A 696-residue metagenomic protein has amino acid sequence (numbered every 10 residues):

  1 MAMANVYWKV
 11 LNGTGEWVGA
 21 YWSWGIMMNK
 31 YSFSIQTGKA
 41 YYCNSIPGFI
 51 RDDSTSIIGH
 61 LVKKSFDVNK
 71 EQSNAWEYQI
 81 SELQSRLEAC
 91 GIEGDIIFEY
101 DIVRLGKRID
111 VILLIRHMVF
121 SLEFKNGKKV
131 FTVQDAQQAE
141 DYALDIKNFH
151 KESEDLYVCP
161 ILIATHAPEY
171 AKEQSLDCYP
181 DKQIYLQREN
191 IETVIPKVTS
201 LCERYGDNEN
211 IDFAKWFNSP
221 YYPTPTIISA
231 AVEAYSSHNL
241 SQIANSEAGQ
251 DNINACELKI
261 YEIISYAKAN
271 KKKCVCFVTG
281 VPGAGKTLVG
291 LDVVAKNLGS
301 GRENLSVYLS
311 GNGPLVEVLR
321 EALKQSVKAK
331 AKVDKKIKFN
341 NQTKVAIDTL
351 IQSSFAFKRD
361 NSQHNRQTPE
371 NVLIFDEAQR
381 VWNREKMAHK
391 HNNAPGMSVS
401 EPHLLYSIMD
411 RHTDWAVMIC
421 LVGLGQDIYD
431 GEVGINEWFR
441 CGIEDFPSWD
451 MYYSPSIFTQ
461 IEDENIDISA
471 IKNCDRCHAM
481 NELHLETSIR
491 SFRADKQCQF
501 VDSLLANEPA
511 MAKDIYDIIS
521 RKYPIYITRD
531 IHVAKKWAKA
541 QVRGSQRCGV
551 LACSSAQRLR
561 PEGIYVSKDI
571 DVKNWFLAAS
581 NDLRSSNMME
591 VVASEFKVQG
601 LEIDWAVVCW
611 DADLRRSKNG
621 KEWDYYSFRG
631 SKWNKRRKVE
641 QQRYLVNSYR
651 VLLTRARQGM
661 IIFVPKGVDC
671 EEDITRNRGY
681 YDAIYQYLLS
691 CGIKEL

Functional and structural regions predicted by a protein language model:
N5-P223: Accessory nucleic-acid engagement/destabilization modules that flank
F98-K107, N341-H364, S554, A579-L614: Conserved helicase core region in the C-terminal RecA-like lobe
A244, W415-V417, V422-I527: Conserved coupling/interface region of RecA-like P-loop/ASCE motor cores
N245-C274: N-terminal pre-P-loop "Q-motif" helix
V289, V293: Hydrophobic positions on the alpha1 helix immediately C-terminal to the Walker A/P-loop
Q342-M409, E590-A593: Conserved RecA-like ASCE ATPase "motif II neighborhood" in helicase/translocase motors
V417, M588-L696: C-terminal accessory regions
D463-N465, N481-Q499, S503-L601, V607: Conserved helicase/translocase motor-coupling segment
